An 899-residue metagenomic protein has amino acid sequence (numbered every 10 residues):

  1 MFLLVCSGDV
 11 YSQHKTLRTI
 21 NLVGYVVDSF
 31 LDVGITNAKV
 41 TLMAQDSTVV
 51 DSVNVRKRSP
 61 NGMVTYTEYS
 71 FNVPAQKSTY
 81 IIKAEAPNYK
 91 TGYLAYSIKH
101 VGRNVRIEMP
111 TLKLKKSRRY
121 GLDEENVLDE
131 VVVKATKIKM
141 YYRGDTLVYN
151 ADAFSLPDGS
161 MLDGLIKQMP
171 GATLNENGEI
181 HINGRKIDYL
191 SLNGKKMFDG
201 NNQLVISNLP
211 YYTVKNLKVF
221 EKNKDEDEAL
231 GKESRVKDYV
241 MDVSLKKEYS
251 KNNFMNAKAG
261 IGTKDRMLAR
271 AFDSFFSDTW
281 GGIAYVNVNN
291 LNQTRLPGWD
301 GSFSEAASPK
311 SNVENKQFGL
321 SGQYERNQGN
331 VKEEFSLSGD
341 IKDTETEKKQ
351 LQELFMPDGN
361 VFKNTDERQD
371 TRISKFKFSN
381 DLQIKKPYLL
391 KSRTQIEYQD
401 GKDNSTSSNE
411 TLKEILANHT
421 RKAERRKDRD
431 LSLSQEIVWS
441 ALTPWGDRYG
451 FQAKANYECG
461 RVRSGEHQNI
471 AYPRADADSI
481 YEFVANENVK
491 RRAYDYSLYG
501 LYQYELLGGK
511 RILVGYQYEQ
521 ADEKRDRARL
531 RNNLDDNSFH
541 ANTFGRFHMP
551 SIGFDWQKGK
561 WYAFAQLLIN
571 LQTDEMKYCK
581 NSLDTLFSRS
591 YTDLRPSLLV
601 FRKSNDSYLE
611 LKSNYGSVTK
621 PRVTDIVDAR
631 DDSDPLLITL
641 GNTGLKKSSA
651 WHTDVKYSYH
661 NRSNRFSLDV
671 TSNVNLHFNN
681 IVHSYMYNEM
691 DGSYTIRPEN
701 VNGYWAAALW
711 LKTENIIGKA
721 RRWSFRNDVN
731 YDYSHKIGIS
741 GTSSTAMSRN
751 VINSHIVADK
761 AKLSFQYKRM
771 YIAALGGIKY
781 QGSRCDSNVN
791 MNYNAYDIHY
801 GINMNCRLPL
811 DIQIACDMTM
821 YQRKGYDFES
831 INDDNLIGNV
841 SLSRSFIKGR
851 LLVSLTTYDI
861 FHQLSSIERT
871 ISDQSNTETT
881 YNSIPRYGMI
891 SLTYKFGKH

Functional and structural regions predicted by a protein language model:
S12-T19, D32, T41-M43, S47 (+28 more regions): Membrane-proximal, glycine/serine-rich, low-complexity loop/turn segments characteristic of large bacterial
K15-T16, T263, K310-N312, R368-R372 (+11 more regions): Replace "Gram-negative outer membrane beta-barrel proteins" with "bacterial and organellar outer membrane beta-barrel
I20-S29: A short, amphipathic beta-strand motif
M63-T79: Short Pro-Gly-centered beta-turn/loop motif in secreted/extracellular proteins
L230-G231, V286, R295-G301, E345-V361 (+12 more regions): Outer-membrane beta-barrel translocator domains and adjoining extracellular loop/strand segments of Gram-negative
N364, N537-F539, L640-N642, K646 (+1 more regions): Outer membrane beta-barrel strand-and-loop segments of large Gram-negative receptors, especially TonB-dependent
A485, D495-S497, G509-N605, L609-K612: Signature of Gram-negative outer-membrane beta-barrel scaffolds
V729, I772-S845: C-terminal beta-barrel architecture of Gram-negative outer-membrane proteins
